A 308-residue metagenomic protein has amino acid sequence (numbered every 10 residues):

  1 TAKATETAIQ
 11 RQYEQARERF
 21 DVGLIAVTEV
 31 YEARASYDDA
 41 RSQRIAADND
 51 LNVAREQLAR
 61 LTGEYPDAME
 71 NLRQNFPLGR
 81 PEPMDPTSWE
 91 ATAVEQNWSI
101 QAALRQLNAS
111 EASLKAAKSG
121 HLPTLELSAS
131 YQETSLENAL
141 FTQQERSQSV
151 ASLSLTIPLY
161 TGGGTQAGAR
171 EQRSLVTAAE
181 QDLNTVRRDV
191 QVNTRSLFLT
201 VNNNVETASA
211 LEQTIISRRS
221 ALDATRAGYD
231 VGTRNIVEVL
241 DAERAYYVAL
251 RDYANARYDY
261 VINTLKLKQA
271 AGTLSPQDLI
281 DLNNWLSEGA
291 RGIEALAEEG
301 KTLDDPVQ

Functional and structural regions predicted by a protein language model:
T1, R11, E18, S36 (+4 more regions): Amphipathic alpha-helical coiled-coil segments
T1-T92, T200, N204, V231 (+3 more regions): Periplasmic alpha-helical coiled-coil/stalk elements that build and connect Gram-negative outer-membrane
A47, W98, A256: Metallo-beta-lactamase
N52-E56, E64-M69, P77-S130, T134: Acidic, glycine-rich loop-and-beta core segments that form the ion-binding/anion-interacting portion of active sites
L72-N108, P158-L159, N184-R187, V205 (+1 more regions): Bacterial Sec-pathway N-terminal export signals of envelope proteins
W89, S149-L155: Hydrophobic, lipid-facing positions within transmembrane beta-strands of outer-membrane proteins
Q101, G120-S149, P158-R170, V176-L183: Small/polar (Gly/Ser/Thr/Ala-rich) solvent-exposed segments that form structured loops/beta-strands/short helices used
D252-Q308: Acidic, low-complexity, intrinsically disordered peripheral segments
